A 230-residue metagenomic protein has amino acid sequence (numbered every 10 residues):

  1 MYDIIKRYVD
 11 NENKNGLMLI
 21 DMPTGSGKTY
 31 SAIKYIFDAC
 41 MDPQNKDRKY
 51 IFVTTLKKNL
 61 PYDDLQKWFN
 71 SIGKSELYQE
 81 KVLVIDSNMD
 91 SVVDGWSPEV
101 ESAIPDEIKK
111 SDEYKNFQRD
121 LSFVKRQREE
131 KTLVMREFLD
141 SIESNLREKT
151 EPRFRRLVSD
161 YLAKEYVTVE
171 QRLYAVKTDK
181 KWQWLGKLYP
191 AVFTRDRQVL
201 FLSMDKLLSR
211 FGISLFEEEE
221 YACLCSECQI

Functional and structural regions predicted by a protein language model:
M1-K14, I33: Pre-Walker A adenine-sensing motif
E12-I20, K46-K49, R197-Q198: Pre-Walker A (Motif I) flank of P-loop NTPase domains
K14-I33: Walker A/P-loop
S31, K46-L77, K81-I104, I108-E165: Conserved Walker A/P-loop ATP-binding site and its immediately adjacent core in helicase/helicase-like ATPase domains
I33-A39: A conserved segment at the C-terminal end of the G1
K149-R195, C225-C228: Cysteine-cluster motifs in flexible loop/terminal segments that predominantly coordinate metals
F193-R210: Conserved two-lobed SF2 helicase motor
E218-I230: SF2 helicase catalytic motif II
